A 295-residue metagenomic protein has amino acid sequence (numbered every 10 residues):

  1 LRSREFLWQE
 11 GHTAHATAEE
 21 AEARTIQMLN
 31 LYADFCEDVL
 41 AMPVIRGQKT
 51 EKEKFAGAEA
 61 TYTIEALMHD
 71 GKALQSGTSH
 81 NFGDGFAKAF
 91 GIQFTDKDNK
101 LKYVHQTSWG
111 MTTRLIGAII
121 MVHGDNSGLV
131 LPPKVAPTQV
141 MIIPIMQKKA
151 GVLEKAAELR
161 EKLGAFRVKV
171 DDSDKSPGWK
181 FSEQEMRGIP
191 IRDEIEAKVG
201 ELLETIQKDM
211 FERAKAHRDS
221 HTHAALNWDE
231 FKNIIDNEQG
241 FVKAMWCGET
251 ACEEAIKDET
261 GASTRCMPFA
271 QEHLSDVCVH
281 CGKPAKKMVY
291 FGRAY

Functional and structural regions predicted by a protein language model:
L1-Y295: NTP/phosphate- and nucleic-acid-binding module
